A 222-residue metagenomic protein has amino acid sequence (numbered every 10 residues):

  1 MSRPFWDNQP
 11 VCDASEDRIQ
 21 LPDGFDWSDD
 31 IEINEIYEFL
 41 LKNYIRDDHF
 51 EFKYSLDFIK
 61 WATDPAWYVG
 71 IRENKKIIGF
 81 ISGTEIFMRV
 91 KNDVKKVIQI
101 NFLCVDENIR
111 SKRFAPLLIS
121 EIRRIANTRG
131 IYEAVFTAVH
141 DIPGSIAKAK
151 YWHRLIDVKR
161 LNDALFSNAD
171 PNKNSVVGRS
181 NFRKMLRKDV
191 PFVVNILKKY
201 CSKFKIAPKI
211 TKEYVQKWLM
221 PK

Functional and structural regions predicted by a protein language model:
M1-S180, K184, K209-V215: An N-terminus-focused feature that recognizes amino-terminal "leader" regions
R187: ATP-dependent phospho-/nucleotidyl transfer catalytic cores
V190-V194, Y200, P221-K222: Beta-propeller domains
C201-P208, M220: Extended serine/threonine-enriched, polar tracts that run as long, contiguous segments within proteins
Y214-K222: Long, well-ordered mid-to-C-terminal structural blocks that present hydrophobic/aromatic surfaces
